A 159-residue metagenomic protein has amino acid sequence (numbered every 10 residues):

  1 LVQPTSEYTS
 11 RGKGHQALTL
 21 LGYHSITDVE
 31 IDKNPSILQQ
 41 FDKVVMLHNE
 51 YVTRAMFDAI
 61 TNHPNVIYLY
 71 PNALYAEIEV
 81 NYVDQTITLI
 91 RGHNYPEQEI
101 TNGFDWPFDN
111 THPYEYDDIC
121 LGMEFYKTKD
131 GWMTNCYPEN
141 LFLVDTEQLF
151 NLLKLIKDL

Functional and structural regions predicted by a protein language model:
L1-I37, V83, E99-L159: Aromatic-Pro/Gly-enriched surface loop or interdomain linker that acts as a lid/target-recognition segment
I37-Y82: Short alpha-beta junction capping motif
A76-E99: C-terminal substrate-binding/active-site "lid" region of AdoMet-derived donor-dependent transferases
